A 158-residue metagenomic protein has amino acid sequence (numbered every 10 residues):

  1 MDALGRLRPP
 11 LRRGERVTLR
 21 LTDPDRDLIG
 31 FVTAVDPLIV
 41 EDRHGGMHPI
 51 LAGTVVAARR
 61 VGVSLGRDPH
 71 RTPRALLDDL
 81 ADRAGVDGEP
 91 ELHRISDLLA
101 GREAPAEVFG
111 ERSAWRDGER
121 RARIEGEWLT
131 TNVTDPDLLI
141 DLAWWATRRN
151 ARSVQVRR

Functional and structural regions predicted by a protein language model:
M1-I124, W128-P136, I140-D141, R149 (+1 more regions): Conserved RNA-binding domains used in RNP assembly and mRNA/RNA metabolism
R158: Conserved active-site alpha-helix within GNAT-family acetyltransferase domains
